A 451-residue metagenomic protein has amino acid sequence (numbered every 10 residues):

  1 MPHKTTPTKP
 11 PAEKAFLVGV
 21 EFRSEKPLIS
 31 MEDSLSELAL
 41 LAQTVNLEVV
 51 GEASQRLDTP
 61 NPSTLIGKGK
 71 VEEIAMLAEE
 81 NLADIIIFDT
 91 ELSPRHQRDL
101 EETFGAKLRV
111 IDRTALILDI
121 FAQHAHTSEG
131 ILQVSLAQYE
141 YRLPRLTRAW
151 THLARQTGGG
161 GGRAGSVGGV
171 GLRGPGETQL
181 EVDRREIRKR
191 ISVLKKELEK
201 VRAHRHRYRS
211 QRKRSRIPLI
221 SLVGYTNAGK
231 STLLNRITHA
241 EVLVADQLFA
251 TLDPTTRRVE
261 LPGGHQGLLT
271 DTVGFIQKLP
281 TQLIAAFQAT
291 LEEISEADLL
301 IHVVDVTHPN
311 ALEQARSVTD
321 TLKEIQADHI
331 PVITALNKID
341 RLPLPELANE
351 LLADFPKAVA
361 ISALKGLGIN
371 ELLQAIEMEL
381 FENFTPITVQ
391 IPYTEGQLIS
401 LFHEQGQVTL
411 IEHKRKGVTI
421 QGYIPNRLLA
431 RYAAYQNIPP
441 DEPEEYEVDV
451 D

Functional and structural regions predicted by a protein language model:
M1-D119, Q436, P440-D451: N-terminal accessory targeting/assembly segments
M1-V20, K26, R148-A228, L234 (+2 more regions): C-terminal-of-GTPase-core extension/linker across diverse P-loop GTPases
P2-H3, R205, R212-P218, R236-L268 (+3 more regions): Switch I (effector-binding) loop of TRAFAC-class P-loop GTPase G-domains
P2-P7, M31-S36, T59-M76, D253-P254 (+2 more regions): Switch II of P-loop NTPase G domains
D33-Q43, A75-E80, T90-L108, G264-Q266 (+1 more regions): Conserved C-terminal guanine-recognition region of P-loop GTPase G domains, centered on the G4
A115-V134: Short alpha-helix plus adjacent loop in nuclease-associated cores
S128-R142, N383-T385, A433: A polyampholytic, Gly/Pro-enriched intrinsically disordered region
